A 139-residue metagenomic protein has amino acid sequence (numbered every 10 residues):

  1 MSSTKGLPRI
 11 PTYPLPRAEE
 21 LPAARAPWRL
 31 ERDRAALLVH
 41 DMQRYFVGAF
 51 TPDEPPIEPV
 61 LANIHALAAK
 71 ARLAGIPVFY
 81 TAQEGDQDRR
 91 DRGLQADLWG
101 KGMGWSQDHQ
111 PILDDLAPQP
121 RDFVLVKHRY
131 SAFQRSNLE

Functional and structural regions predicted by a protein language model:
S2-Q119, F123: Active-site acidic carboxylates
K127-E139: Alpha-helical scaffold elements lining the catalytic groove of polysaccharide deacetylases
